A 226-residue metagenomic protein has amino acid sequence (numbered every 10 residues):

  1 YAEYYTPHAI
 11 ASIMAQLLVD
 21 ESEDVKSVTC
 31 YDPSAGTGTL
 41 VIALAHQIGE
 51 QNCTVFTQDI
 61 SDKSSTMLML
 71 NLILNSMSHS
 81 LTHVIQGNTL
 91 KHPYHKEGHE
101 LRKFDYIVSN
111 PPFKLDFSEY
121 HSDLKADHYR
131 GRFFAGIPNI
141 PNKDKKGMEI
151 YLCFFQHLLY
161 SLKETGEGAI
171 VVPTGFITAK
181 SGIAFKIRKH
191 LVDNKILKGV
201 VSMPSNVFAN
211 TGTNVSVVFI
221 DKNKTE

Functional and structural regions predicted by a protein language model:
Y4-S109, K114-S118, D123-K125, V172-G175 (+2 more regions): Conserved S-adenosyl-L-methionine
H8-A9, M14, F117, I137-P138 (+2 more regions): Solvent-exposed, flexible loop/coil residues
V84, H128-R132, K195, S202: Residue-level signal for pocket-adjacent positions within structured domains
P111, I220-K222: C-terminal beta-strand of the catalytic ATP-binding
K125-K146: Conserved catalytic motifs of ABC-family nucleotide-binding domains
I140-I220: Conserved Class I SAM-dependent methyltransferase catalytic core
K224-E226: Short, intrinsically disordered, charge-balanced linker/junction segments flanking boundaries in proteins
